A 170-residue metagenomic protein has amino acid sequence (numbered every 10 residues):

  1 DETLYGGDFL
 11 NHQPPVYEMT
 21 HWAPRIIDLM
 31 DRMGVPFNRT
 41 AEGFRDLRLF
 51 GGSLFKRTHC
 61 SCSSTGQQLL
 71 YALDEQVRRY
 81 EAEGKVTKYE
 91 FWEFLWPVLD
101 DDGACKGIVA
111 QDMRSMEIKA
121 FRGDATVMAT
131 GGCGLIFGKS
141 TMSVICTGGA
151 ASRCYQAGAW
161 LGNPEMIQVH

Functional and structural regions predicted by a protein language model:
D1, R39, C62, Q67-H170: Residues forming the flavin
D1-M19: Glycine-rich active-site loop/strand segments that organize a redox cofactor
L10-P15, I27-G43, E83-Y89, W160-N163: A short alpha-helix-loop-beta-strand transition element characteristic of N-terminal alpha/beta dinucleotide-binding
L10-Q13, T58-H59, G134-F137: A short, structure-level motif marking secondary-structure boundaries and short turns
T20-I26: Charged alpha-helix within mobile-element recombinases
H21, D46-L49, L99, I145: Short secondary-structure boundary/hinge segments and terminal tails
R39-L69: Terminal amphipathic helices with adjacent charged low-complexity linkers/tails
